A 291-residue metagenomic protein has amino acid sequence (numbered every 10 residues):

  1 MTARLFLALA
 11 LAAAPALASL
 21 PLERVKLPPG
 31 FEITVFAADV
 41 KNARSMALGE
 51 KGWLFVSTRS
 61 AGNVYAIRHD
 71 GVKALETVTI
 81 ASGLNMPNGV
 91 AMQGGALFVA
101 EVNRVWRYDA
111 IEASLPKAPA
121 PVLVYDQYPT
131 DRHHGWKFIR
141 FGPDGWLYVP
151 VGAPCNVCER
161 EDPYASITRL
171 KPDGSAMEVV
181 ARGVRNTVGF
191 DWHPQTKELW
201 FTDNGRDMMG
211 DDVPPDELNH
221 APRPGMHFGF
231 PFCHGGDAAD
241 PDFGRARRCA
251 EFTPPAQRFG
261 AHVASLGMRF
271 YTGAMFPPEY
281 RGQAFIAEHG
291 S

Functional and structural regions predicted by a protein language model:
S19-P29, W136, A153-V157, A165 (+3 more regions): Beta-propeller domain segments
E23, N63-A66, A96, R104-W106 (+2 more regions): A short loop-to-beta-strand structural motif that recurs across blades of beta-propeller domains
I33-A37, E76-A81, V122-Y128, S175-A181 (+1 more regions): A short beta-strand motif characteristic of beta-propeller blades
D39, L48-G49, F55-N63, V99-R104 (+4 more regions): Conserved beta-strand positions in repeat-built beta-propeller and related beta-rich domains
D39-N42, E50, S60, E76 (+8 more regions): Beta-rich catalytic cores
L48-G52, M92-G95, F141-D144, H193-T196 (+1 more regions): Residue-level detector of Asp-centered blade-edge/turn motifs that repeat once per structural unit in beta-propeller
I67-V72, Y108-P116, P222-F228: Short loop/turn segments immediately following beta-strands, especially the blade-tip and inter-blade linker loops
T77, M86, A91, N103-G142 (+3 more regions): Asp-box/WD-like beta-propeller blade repeats and closely related beta-sheet repeat scaffolds
